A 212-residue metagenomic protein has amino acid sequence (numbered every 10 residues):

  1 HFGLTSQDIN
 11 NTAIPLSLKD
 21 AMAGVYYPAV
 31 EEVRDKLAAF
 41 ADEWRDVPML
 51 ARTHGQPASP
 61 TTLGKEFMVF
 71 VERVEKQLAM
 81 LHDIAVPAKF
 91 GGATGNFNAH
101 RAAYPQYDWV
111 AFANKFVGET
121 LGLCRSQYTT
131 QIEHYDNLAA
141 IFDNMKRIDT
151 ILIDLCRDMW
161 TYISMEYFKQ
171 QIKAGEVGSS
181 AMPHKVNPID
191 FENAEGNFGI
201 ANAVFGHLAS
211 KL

Functional and structural regions predicted by a protein language model:
H1-H100, Y104-G118, G178-S179, I189-E195: A helix-coil-helix interface module used to build multimeric assemblies and to scaffold catalytic/cofactor sites
A29-K36, Y162-I163, Y167-Q171, L212: Short alpha-helical "patches" and their helix-cap loops
P105-A203: Acidic, glycine-rich loop-and-beta core segments that form the ion-binding/anion-interacting portion of active sites
I200-L212: Long, amphipathic alpha-helical stalk/connector segments used for oligomerization, subunit docking, or mechanical
